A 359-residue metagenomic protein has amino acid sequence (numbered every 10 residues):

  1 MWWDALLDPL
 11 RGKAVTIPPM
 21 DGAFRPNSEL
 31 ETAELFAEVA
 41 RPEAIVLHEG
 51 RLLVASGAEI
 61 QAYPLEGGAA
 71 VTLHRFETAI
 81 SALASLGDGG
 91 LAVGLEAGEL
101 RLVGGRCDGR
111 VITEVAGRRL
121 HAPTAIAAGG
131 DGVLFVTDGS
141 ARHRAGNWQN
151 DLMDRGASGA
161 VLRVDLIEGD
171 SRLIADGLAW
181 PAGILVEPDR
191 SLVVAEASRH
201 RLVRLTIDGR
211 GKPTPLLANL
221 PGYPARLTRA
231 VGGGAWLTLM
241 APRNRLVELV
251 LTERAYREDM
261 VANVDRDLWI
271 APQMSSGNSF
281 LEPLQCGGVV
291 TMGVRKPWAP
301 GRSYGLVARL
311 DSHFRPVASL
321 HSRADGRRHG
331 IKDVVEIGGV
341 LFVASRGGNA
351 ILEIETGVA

Functional and structural regions predicted by a protein language model:
M1-A359: Sequence-structural signature of mature extracellular/luminal beta-sheet repeat domains, prominently beta-propellers
